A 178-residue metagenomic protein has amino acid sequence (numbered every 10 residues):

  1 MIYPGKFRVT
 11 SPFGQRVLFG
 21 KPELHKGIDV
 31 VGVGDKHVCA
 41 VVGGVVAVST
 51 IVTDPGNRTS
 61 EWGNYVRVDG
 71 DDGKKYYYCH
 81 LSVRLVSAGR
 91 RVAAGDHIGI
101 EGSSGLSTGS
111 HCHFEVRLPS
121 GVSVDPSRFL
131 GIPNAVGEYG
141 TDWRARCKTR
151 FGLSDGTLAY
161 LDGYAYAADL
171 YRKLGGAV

Functional and structural regions predicted by a protein language model:
M1-G14, G73: Polar/charged, compositionally biased leader and regulatory segments
R8-V42, I51: Short glycine/threonine/proline-enriched tight-turn/helix- or strand-capping micro-motif at secondary-structure
V9, N57-D69, R90-E138: Conserved, short, structured surface segments that act as functional micro-motifs
S11, G32, V48, H80-V83 (+1 more regions): A residue-level detector for short acidic-glycine micro-motifs
E23-K26, A40-L85, S110-E115: Zn2+-dependent peptidoglycan hydrolase active-site motif and core
K36-V38, V46, V92, I98-G99: Generic structural signal for buried aliphatic residues
E138-V178: Short, solvent-exposed alpha-helical surface patches in non-cytosolic proteins
